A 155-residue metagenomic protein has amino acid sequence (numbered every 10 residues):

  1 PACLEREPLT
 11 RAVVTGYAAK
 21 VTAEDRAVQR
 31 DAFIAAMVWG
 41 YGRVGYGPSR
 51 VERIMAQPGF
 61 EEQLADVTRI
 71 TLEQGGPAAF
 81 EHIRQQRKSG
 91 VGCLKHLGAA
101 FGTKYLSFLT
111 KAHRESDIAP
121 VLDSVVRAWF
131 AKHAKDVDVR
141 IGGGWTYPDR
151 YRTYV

Functional and structural regions predicted by a protein language model:
P1-G92, R114-V155: An N-terminal alpha-helical hairpin/helix-loop-helix interaction module that forms a charged, gly/pro-flexible surface
F101-K104, V125: Non-catalytic alpha-helical scaffold/packing segments enriched in small hydrophobic residues
T103-R114: Catalytic Zn2+-binding segment of zinc metalloproteases
